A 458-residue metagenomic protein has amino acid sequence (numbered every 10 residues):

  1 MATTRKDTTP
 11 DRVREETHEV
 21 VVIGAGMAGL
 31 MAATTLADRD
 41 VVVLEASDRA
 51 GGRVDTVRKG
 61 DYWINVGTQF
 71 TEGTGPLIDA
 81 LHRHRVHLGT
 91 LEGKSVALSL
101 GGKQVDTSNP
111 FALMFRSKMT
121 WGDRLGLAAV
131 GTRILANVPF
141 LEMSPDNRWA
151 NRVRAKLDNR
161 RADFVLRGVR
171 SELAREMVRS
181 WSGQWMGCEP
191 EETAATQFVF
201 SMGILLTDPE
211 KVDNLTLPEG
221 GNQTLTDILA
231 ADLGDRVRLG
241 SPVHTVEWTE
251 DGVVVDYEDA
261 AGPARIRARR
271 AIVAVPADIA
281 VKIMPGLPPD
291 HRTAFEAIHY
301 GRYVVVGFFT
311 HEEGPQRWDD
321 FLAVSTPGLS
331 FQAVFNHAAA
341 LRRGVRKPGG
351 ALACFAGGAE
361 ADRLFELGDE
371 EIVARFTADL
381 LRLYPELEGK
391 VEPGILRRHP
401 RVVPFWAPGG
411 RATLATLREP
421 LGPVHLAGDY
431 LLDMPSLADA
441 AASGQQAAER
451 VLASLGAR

Functional and structural regions predicted by a protein language model:
A2-E15, M31, G252, W318-R458: Conserved flavin/dinucleotide-binding core of flavoenzymes
R14-E15, L239-L352, A359-F365, R382-L383: Mid-domain catalytic core of redox enzymes that form a hydrophobic substrate pocket/lid adjacent to a catalytic redox
E19-V43: N-terminal Rossmann-like FAD-binding beta1-loop-alpha1 element of flavoenzymes
A37-K59: Glycine-rich FAD pyrophosphate-binding loop
D61-F140, N151: Dinucleotide-binding Rossmann-like beta1-alpha1 core, especially the glycine-rich loop that anchors the ADP
I78-L100, E172-R179, A297-Y300, P315-W318: A short alpha-helix-loop-beta-strand transition element characteristic of N-terminal alpha/beta dinucleotide-binding
P139-V253: Active-site/ligand-binding neighborhood in enzyme catalytic cores
